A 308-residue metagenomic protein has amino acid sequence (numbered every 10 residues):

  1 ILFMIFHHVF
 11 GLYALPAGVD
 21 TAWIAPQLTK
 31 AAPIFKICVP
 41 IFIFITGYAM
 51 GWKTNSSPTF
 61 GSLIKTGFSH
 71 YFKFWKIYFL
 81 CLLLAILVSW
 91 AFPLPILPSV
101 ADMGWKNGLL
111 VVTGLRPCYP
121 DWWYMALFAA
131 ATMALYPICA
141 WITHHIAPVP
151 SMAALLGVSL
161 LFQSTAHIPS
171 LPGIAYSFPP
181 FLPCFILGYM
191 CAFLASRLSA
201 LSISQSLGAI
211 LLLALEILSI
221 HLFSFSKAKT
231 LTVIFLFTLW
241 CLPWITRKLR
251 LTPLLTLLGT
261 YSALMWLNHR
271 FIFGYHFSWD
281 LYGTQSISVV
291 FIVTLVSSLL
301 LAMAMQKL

Functional and structural regions predicted by a protein language model:
I1-I5, I77-C81, M152-S159, G208-A214 (+1 more regions): Alpha-helical transmembrane segments
L2-P16, I86-F92: Alpha-helical transmembrane segments of multi-pass membrane proteins
W23-P26, A32-I43, W52-P117, A131 (+4 more regions): Transmembrane alpha-helical segments and their boundary/interface "anchor" motifs in multi-pass integral membrane
A31-C38, L115-A126, P169-P179, L222-K227: Membrane-embedded glycan-lipid processing machinery
P40-Y48, L127-A134, P183-Y189, L236-C241 (+1 more regions): Hydrophobic cores of alpha-helical transmembrane segments in multi-pass inner/ER membrane proteins, independent
M50-P58, A91, P137-H144, S164-T165 (+3 more regions): Structural signal for the C-terminal ends of transmembrane alpha-helices and the immediately following loop
T132-V158, M190-G208: Solvent-exposed interhelical
L161-W266, R270-T294: Alpha-helical transmembrane segments and terminal signal-anchor/GPI-anchor hydrophobic tails, characterized by long
